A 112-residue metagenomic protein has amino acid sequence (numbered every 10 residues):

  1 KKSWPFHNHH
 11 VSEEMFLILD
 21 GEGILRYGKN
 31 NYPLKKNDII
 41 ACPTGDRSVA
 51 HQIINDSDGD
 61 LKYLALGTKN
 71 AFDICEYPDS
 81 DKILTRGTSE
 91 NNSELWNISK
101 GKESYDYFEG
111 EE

Functional and structural regions predicted by a protein language model:
K1-H9: Conserved short histidine dyad/triad with adjacent acidic residue
S3, E13, S48: Short coil/loop residues immediately preceding or within conserved phosphate-binding loops of NTP-utilizing enzyme
H9-R26, L66-T68: Short, conserved beta-strand element in jelly-roll/cupin
M15, G28-G45: Short acidic-glycine-tyrosine-enriched beta hairpin
G21, N37, I53: Short hydrophobic/aromatic patches on the structural cores and recognition surfaces of FHA
L25-R26, C42-P43, V49-S57: Short beta-strand His + acidic residue motifs that chelate non-heme Fe in jelly-roll/DSBH and cupin folds
I54-E112: Double-stranded beta-helix
